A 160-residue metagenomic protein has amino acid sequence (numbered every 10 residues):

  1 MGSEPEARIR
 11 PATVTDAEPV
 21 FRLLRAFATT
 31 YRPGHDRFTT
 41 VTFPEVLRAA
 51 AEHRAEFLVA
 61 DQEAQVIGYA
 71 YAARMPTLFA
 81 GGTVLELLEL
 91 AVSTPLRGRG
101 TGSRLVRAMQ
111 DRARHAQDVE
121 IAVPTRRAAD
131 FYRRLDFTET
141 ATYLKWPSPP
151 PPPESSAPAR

Functional and structural regions predicted by a protein language model:
A7, A64-Y69, L85: Glycine-rich phosphate/pyrophosphate-binding loop shared by adenosine-nucleotide-utilizing enzymes
R8-R22: A short beta-loop-alpha structural element at the N-terminal edge of CoA-dependent acyl/N-acetyltransferase catalytic
R22-R37: Helix-loop element at the rim of GNAT/NAT acetyltransferase active sites that forms part of the acceptor-substrate
H35-F57: Active-site rim helix/loop that mediates acceptor-substrate recognition in acyltransferases
V59, Q65-R74, A91: Conserved beta-strand in the GNAT
L88-R97: A short, internal acetyl-CoA/4′-phosphopantetheine-binding micro-motif in the GNAT/acyltransferase core
L96, G100-A108: Conserved acetyl-CoA pyrophosphate-binding loop and the N-cap/start of the following alpha-helix in GNAT-like
S103, H115, V119-E120, T125-W146: Conserved active-site alpha-helix within GNAT-family acetyltransferase domains
